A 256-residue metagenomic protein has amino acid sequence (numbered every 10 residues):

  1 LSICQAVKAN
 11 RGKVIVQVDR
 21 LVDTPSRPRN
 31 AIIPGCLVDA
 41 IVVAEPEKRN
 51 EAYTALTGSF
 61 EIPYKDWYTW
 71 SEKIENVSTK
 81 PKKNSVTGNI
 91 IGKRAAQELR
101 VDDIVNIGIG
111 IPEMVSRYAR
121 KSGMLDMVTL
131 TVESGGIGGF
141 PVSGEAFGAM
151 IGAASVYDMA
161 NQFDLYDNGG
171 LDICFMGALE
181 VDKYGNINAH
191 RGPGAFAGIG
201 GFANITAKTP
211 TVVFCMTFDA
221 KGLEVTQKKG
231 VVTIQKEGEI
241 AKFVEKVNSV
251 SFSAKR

Functional and structural regions predicted by a protein language model:
L1-K73, G139-R256: Conserved phosphate- and dinucleotide-binding cores of soluble alpha/beta proteins, encompassing both enzyme active
K73-D158: N-terminal active-site beta-alpha-beta segment that forms phosphate/nucleotide-binding and substrate-recognition loops
